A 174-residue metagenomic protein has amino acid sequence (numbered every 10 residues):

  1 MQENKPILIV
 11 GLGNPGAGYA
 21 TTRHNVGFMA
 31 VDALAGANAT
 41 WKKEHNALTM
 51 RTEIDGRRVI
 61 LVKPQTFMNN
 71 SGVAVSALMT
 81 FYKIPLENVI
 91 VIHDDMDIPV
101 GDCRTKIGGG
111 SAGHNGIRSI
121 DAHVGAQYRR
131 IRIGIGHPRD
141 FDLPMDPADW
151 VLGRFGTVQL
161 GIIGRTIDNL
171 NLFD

Functional and structural regions predicted by a protein language model:
M1-G108, R118, A122, Q127-I131 (+2 more regions): Nucleotide and nucleotide-moiety/phosphate-recognizing core
S111: Conserved TIR/SEFIR loop-to-helix hotspot centered on a Trp-containing motif with a nearby acidic residue
G136: Active-site-proximal substrate-binding core of FAD-dependent oxidoreductases
T157-V158: Amphipathic alpha-helix from the class-I
